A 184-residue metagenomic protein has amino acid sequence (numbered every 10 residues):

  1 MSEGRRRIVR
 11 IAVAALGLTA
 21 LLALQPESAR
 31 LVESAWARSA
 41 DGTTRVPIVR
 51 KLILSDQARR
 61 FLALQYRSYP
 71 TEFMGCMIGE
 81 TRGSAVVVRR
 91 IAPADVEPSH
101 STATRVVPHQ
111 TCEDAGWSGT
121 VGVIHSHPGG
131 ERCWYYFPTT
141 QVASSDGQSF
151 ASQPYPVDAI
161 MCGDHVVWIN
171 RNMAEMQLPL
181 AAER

Functional and structural regions predicted by a protein language model:
M1-S2, E113: Compositionally biased, intrinsically disordered low-complexity regions used as flexible
S2-A15: N-terminal Sec-pathway targeting helices
A14-L18, L22: Hydrophobic alpha-helical targeting segments used for export or membrane insertion
L21-T120, G129-R184: Conserved beta-strand-loop surface patch within small alpha/beta domains used for substrate/adaptor or ligand engagement
G122-I124: Mature extracytoplasmic domains of secretory-pathway proteins
